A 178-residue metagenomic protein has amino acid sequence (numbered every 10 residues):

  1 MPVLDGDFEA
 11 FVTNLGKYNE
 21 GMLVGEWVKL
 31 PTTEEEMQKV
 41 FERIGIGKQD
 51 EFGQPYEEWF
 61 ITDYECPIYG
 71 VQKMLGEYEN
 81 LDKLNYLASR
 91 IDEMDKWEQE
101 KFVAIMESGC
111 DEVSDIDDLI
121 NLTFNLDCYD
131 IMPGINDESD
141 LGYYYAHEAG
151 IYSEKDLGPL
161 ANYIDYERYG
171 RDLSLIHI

Functional and structural regions predicted by a protein language model:
M1-D50: N-terminal ordered "arm"
G21, G142-Y145: Eukaryotic intrinsically disordered, low-complexity regulatory linkers and tails enriched in Ser/Thr/Pro
E36-D111: Structured domain cores in non-transmembrane regions
Q72, E79, D95-E98, S114-I116 (+2 more regions): Extracellular/secreted glycoprotein ectodomains characterized by long, lumenal stretches of O-glycosylated
I120-T123: Charge/polar-rich, low-complexity and marginally structured segments
D165: Short basic (Lys/Arg) and small-residue
I176-I178: Conserved small/polar residues in nucleotide/adenosyl-binding loops
